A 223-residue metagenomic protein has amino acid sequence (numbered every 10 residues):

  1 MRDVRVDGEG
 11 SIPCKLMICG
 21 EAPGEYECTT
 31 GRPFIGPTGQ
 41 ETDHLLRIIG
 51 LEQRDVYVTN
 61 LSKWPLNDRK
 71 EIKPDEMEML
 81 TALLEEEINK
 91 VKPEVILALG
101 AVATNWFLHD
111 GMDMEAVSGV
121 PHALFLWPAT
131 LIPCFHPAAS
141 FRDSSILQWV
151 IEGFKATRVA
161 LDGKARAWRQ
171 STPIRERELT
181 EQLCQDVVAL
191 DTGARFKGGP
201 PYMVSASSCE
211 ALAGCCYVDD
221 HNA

Functional and structural regions predicted by a protein language model:
M1-A165: A polyanion-binding, active-site-adjacent surface
E27, R32-P33, T42, I49 (+1 more regions): Conserved RNase H-like, two-metal-ion catalytic cores of nucleic-acid enzymes
